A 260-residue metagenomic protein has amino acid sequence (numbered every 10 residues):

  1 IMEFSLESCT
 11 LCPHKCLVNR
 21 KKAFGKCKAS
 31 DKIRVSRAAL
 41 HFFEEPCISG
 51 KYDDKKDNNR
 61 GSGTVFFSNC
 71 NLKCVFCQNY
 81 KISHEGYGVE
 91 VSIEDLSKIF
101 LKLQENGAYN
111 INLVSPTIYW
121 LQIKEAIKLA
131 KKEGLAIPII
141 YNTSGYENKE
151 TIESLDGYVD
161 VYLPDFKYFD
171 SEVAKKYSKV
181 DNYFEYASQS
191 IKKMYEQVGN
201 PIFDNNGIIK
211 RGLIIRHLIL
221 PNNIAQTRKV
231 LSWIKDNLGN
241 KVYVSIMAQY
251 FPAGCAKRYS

Functional and structural regions predicted by a protein language model:
I1-N71, V75, N79-H84: N-terminal [4Fe-4S]-dependent radical SAM core
E44-E45, R258-S260: Short, intrinsically disordered, charge-balanced linker/junction segments flanking boundaries in proteins
I82-E90, N110-S115: Glycine-rich phosphate-binding "P-loop"
K98-Y259: Conserved AdoMet/S-adenosylmethionine-binding subsite of the radical SAM
